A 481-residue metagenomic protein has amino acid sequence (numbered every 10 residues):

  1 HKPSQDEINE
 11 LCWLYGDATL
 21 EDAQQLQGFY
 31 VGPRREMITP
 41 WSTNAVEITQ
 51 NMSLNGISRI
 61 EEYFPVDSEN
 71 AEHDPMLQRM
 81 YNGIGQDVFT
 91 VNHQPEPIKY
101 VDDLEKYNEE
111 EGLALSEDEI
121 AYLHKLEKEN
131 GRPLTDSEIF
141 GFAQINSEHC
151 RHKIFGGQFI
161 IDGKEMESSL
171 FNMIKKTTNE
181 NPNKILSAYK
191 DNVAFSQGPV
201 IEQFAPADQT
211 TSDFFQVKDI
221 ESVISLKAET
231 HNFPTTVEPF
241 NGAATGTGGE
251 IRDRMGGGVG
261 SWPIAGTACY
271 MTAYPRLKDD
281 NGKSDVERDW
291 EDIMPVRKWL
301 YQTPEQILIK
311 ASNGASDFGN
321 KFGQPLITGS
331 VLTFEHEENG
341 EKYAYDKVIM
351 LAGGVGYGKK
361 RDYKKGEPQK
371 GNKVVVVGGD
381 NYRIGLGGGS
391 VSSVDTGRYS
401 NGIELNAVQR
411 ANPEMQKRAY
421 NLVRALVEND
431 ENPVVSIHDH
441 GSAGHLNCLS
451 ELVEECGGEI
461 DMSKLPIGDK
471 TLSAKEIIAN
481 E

Functional and structural regions predicted by a protein language model:
H1-T396, N401-M415, A419, V423-E431 (+4 more regions): Core nucleic-acid recognition elements
V435-H438: Short catalytic-loop micro-motif centered on adjacent basic/acidic residues
V453-K475: Anionic-ligand anchoring segments at beta-strand to alpha-helix junctions in alpha/beta enzyme folds, i.e., glycine
